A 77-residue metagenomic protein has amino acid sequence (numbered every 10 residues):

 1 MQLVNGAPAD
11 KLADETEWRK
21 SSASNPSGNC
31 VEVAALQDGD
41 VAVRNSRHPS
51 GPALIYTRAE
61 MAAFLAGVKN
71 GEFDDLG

Functional and structural regions predicted by a protein language model:
M1-V31: N-terminal first-folded block
L3, Q37, S46-H48, K69-G77: Boundary-flanking segments of nucleic-acid-binding domains in nuclear regulatory proteins
T16-E17, V41-R44, A66: Short alpha-helical segments used as structural interaction elements across diverse proteins
S21-A59: A short, structured beta-strand/loop element
S50-D74: Short, compact, well-ordered microdomains
